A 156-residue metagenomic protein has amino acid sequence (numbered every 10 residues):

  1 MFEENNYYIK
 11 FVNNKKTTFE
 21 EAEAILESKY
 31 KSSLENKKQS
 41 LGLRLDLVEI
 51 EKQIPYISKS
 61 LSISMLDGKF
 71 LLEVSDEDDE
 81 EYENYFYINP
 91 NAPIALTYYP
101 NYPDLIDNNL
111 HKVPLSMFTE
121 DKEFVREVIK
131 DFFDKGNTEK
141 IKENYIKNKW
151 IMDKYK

Functional and structural regions predicted by a protein language model:
M1-E123, E127, D131, K135 (+1 more regions): Acidic (Asp/Glu-rich) sequence patches and key acidic residues that form negatively charged surfaces used
